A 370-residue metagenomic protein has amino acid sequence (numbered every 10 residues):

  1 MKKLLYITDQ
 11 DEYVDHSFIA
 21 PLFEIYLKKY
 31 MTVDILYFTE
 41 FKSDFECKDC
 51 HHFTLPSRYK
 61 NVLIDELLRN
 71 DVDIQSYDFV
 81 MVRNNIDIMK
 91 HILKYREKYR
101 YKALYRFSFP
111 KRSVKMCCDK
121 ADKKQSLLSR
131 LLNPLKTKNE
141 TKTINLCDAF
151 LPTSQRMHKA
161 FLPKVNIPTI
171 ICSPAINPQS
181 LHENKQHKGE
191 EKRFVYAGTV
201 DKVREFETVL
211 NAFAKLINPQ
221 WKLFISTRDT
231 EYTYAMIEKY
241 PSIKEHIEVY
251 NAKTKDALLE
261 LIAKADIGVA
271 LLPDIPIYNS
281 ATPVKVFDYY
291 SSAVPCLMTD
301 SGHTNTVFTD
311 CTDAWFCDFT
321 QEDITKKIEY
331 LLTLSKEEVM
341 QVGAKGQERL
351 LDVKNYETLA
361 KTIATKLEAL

Functional and structural regions predicted by a protein language model:
M1-D44, K48, Q75, N211-I217: N-terminal subdomain of nucleotide-sugar transferases
L5, L151, Q186-R204, V209-F213 (+1 more regions): Conserved donor-binding/catalytic core segment of Leloir-type glycosyltransferases
E12-V14, R204, D256-L261, G268-D288 (+1 more regions): Nucleotide-sugar-dependent
I25, K90, Y105-K115, S126-F150: Membrane-proximal helix-turn-helix segments that form the acceptor-binding/catalytic region of lipid-linked
R130-N133, T137-H182: Donor nucleotide-sugar binding/catalytic pocket of nucleotide-sugar-dependent glycosyltransferases
Y234-I267: Nucleotide-activated donor-binding/catalytic signature segment of Leloir-type glycosyltransferases, i.e., the conserved
D310-E322, Y330-K336: Conserved acidic donor-binding segment of nucleotide-sugar-dependent glycosyltransferases
F319, T333-L367: A charged, aromatic-enriched C-terminal amphipathic alpha-helix characteristic of glycosyltransferases across folds
